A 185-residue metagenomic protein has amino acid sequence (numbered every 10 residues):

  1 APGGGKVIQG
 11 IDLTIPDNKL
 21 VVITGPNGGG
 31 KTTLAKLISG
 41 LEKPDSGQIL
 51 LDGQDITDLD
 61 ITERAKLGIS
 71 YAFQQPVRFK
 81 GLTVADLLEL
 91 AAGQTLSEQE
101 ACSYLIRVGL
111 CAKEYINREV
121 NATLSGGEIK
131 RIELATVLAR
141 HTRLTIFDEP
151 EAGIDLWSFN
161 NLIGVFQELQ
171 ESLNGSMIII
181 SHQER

Functional and structural regions predicted by a protein language model:
T24-P26: The feature captures the beta-strand-to-loop junction immediately N-terminal to the Walker
S39: Helix-to-loop junction immediately C-terminal to a conserved catalytic motif
G47-Q54, L67, E100: Conserved ABC transporter NBD signature motif
D55-S70: ABC ATPase NBD coupling module
Q75, G81-E100: Q-loop/switch helix immediately C-terminal to the Walker
V137-L138: ABC ATPase C-loop
E149-P150, W157: Walker B catalytic motif
